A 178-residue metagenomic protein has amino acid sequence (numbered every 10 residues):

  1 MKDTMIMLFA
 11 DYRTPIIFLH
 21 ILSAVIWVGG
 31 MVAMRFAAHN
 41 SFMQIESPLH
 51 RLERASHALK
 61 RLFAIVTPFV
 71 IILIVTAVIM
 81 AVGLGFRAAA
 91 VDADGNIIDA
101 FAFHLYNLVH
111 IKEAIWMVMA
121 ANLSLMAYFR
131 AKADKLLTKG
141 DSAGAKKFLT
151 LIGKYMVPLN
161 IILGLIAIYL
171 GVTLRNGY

Functional and structural regions predicted by a protein language model:
K2-Y178: Polytopic transmembrane helical bundles with strong interfacial aromatic enrichment
